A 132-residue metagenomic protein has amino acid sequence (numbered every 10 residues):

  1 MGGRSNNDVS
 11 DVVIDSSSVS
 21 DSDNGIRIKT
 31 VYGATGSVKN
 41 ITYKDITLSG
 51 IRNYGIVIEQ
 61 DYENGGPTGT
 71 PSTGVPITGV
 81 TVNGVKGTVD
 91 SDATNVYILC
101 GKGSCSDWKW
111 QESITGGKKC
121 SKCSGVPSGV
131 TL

Functional and structural regions predicted by a protein language model:
M1-L132: Extracellular/periplasmic carbohydrate-active domains that bind, remodel, or depolymerize complex polysaccharides
